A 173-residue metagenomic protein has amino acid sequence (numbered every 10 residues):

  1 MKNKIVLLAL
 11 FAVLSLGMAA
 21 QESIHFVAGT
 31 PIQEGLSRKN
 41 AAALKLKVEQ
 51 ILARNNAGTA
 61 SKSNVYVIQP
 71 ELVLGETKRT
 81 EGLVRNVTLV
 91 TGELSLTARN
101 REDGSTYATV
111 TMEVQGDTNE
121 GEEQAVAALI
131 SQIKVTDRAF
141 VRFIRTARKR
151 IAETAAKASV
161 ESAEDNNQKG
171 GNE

Functional and structural regions predicted by a protein language model:
M1-A9: Positively charged n-region of N-terminal signal peptides that target proteins for export
F11-A19: Hydrophobic h-region of N-terminal signal peptides that target proteins for export in Gram-negative bacteria
A19-Q50, R145-E173: A structural "domain/chain start" motif
F26-P31, N56-E71: Short beta-strand->alpha-helix linker/helix-N-cap micro-motif that forms a surface specificity/interaction loop
S37-K45, R85-G92, N119-V126, A156: Solvent-exposed, acidic/flexible segments
V48-N56, N100-E102, I133, D137: Sec/Tat-exported extracytoplasmic proteins
V65-S105: Surface-exposed short loop/turn segments
S105-E173: C-terminal/domain-edge helix-coil "capping" segments
